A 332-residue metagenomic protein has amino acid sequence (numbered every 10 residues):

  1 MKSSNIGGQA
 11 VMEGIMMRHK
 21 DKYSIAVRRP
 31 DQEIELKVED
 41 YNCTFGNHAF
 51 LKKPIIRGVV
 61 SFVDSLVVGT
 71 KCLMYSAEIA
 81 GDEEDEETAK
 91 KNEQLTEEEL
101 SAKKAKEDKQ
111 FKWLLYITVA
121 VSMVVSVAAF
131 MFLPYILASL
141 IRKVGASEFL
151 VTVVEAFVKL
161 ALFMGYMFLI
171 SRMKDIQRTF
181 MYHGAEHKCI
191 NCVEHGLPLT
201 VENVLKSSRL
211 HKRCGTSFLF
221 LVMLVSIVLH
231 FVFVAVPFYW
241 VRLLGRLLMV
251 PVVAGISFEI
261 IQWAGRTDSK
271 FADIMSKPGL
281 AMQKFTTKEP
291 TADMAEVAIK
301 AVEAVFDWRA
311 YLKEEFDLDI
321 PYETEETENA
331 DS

Functional and structural regions predicted by a protein language model:
M1, N5, A10-V11, F45-K52 (+2 more regions): Cytosolic juxtamembrane amphipathic/interface segments immediately preceding and feeding into a transmembrane helix
M1-Q94: Divalent-cation
K2-G7, V11, I15-M17, K91 (+5 more regions): Polar-ligand-bearing catalytic/cofactor-coordination segments of membrane-embedded or membrane-tethered inner-membrane
F50-Y75, E155-F180, V250-R266: Hydrophobic alpha-helical membrane-embedded segments
Y75-I79, S122-S147, V222-L247, P251-A254 (+1 more regions): Juxtamembrane "helix exit" motif at the C-terminal ends of alpha-helical transmembrane segments in multi-pass membrane
G81-E107, L115, A128-E148: Hydrophobic transmembrane alpha-helix segments characteristic of membrane transport and insertion machinery
Q110, L114-T118, S147-V158, F238-G245 (+1 more regions): Membrane-interface starts of transmembrane alpha-helices
K112-F130, H211-M223: Select subsegments of transmembrane alpha-helices in polytopic membrane proteins, especially boundary-proximal
